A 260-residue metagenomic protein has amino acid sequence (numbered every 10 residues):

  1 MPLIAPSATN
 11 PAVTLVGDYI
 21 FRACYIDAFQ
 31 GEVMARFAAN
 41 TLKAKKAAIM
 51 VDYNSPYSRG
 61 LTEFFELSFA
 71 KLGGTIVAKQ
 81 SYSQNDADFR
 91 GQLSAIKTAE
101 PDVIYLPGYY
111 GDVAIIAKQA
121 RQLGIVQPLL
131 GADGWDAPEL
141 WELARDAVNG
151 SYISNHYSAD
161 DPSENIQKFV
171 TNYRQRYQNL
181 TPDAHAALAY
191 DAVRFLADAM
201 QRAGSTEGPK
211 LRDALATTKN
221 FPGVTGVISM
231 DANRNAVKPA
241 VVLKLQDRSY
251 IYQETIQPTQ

Functional and structural regions predicted by a protein language model:
M1, L61-S154: Extracellular/periplasmic bilobed ligand-binding domains
M1-F21: Flexible loop/hinge segments that line or gate small-molecule binding clefts
A8-V13, D27-F29, Y53-Y57, Y82-A87 (+5 more regions): Solvent-exposed loop/turn segments at secondary-structure junctions within structured extracellular/periplasmic domains
Y19-Q84, V103, L196: An alpha-beta-alpha
I20-R22, D146-H156, Q178: Rossmann-fold dehydrogenase core element
A23-K46, R59-L61, D88-R90, V113-A114 (+3 more regions): Hydrophobic alpha-helical segments within soluble ligand-binding/sensing domains
Q175-A187, A197-Y250: Segments of small-molecule ligand-sensing domains
